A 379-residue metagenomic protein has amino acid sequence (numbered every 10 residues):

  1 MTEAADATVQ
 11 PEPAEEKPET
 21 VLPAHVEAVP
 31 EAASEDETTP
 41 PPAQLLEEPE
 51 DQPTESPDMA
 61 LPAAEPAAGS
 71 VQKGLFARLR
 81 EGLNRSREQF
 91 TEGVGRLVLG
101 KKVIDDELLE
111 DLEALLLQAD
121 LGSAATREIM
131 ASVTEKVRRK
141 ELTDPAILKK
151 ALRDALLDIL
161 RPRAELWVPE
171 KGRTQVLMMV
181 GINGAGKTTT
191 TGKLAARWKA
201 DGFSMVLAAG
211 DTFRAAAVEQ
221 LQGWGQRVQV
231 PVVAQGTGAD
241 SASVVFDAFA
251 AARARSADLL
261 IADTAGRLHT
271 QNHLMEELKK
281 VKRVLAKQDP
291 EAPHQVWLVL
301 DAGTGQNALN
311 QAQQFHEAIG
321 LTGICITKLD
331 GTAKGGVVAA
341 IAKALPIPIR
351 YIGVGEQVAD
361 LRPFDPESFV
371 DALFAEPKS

Functional and structural regions predicted by a protein language model:
M1-A155, S379: Non-catalytic terminal/linker segments enriched in charged/polar, low-complexity residues
A124-R127, A146, R153-S379: P-loop/Walker A NTP-binding module and the surrounding RecA-like catalytic core of P-loop NTPases
